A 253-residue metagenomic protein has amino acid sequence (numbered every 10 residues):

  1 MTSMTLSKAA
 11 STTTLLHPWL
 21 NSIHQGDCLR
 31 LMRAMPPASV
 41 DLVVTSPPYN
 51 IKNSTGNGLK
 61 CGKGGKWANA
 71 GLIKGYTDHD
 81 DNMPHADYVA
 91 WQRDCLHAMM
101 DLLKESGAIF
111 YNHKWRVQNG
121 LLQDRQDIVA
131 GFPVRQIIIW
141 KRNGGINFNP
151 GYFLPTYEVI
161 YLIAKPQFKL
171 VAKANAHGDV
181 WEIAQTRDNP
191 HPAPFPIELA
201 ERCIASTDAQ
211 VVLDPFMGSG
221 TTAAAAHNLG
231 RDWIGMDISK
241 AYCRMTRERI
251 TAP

Functional and structural regions predicted by a protein language model:
T2-M245: Core catalytic lobe of class I
C243-R247, T251-P253: Class I S-adenosyl-L-methionine-dependent methyltransferase module
